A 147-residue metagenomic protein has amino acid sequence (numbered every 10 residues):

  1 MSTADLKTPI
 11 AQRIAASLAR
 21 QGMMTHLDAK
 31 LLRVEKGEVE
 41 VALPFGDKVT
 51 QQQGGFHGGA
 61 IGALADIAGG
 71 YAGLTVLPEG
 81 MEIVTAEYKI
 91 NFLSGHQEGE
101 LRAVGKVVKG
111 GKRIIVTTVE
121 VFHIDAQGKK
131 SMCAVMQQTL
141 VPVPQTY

Functional and structural regions predicted by a protein language model:
M1-A42: Non-catalytic linker/capping segments at the edges of enzyme domains
T3-T8, G95-E98, R102-Y147: HotDog/MaoC-like acyl-thioester-processing domains
T25-L27, G37-V39, E82-Y88, G99 (+2 more regions): A generic structural signal for short beta-strands and their flanking turns/coil linkers
L43-F45, F92, P142: Hydrophobic residues in beta-strands and at strand termini
G46, T50-L64: A conserved, well-ordered hydrophobic junction motif at loop->secondary-structure transitions
G59-E79: Active-site helix/loop of acyl-thioester processing domains in fatty-acid/polyketide metabolism, spanning hotdog-fold
A72-R102, V107: Hydrophobic beta-strand-centered segment that forms part of the acyl-chain substrate-binding groove
